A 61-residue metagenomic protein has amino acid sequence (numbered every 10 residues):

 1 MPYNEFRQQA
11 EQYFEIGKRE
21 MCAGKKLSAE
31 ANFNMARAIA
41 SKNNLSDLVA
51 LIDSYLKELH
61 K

Functional and structural regions predicted by a protein language model:
F6, Y13, N32-F33, D53: TPR repeat positional signature
R7-Q8, D47: Residue signature of alpha-solenoid helical repeat architecture, marking inter-repeat boundaries and helix-start
F14, M21-C22, S41, K61: Specific register positions within alpha-helical solenoid repeats of the TPR/Sel1-like families, i.e., one
R19-E20, I39, S46: Residue position in alpha-helical solenoids
S54-K61: Alpha-helical linker/edge segments of TPR/alpha-solenoid repeat scaffolds and analogous pre-/post-domain helices
